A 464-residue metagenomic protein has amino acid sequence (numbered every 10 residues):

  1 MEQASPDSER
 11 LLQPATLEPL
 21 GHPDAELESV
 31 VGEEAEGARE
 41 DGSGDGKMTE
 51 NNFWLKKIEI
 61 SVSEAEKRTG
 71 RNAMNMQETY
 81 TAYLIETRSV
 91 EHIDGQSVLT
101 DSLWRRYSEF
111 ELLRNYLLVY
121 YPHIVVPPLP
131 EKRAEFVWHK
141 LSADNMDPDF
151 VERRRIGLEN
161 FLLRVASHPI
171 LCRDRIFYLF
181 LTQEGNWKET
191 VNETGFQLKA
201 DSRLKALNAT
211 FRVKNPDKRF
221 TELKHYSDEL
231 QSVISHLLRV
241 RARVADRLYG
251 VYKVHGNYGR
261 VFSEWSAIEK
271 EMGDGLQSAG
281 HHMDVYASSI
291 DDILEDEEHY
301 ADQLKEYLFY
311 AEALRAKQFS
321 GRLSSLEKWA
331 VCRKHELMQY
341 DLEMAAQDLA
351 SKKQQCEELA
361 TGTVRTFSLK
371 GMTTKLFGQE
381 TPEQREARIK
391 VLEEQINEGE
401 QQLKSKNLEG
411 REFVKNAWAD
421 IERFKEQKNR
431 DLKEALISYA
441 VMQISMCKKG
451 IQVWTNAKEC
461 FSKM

Functional and structural regions predicted by a protein language model:
M1-Q3, S462-M464: A positional/structural detector of protein chain ends, strongest at the extreme C-terminus and weakly at the extreme
E2-R241: Phox homology (PX) phosphoinositide-binding domain
L198-K463: C-terminal, extended alpha-helical scaffolding domains
